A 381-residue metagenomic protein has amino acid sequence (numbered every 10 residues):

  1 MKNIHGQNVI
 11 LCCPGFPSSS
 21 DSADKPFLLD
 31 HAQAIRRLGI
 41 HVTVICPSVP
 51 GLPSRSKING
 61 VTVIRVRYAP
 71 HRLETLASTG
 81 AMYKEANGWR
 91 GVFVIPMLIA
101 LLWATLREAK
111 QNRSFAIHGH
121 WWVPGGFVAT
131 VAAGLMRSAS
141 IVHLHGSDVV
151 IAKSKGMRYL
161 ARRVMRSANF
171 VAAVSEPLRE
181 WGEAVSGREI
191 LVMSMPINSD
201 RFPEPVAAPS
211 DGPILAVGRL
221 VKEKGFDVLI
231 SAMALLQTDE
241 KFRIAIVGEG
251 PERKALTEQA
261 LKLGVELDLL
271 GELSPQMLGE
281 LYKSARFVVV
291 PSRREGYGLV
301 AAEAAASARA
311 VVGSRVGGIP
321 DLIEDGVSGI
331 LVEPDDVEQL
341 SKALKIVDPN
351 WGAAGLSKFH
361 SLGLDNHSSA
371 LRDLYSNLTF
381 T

Functional and structural regions predicted by a protein language model:
A23, P349-F380: A charged, aromatic-enriched C-terminal amphipathic alpha-helix characteristic of glycosyltransferases across folds
P177, P196: Carbohydrate-associated surface elements
V206-K224, I230-A234, A245: Conserved donor-binding/catalytic core segment of Leloir-type glycosyltransferases
K254-L273: Nucleotide-activated donor-binding/catalytic signature segment of Leloir-type glycosyltransferases, i.e., the conserved
E272-L273, E280-A285: Short alpha-helical donor nucleotide-sugar binding micro-motif in glycosyltransferases
R293: Aromatic "clamp/platform" in nucleotide-sugar-dependent glycosyltransferases that forms part of the donor/acceptor
A310-G313: Short hydrophobic beta-strand element within catalytic cores of glycosyltransferases and related nucleotide-activated
D325-G326, I330-V337, L344-P349: Conserved acidic donor-binding segment of nucleotide-sugar-dependent glycosyltransferases
